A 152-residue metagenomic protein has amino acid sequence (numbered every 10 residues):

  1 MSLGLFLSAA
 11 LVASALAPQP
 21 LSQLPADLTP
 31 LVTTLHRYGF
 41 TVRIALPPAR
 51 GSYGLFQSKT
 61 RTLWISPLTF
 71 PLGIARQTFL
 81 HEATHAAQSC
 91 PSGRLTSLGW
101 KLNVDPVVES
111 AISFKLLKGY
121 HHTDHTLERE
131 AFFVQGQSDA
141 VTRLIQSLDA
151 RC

Functional and structural regions predicted by a protein language model:
M1-L5: Positively charged n-region of N-terminal signal peptides that target proteins for export
F6-P18: Hydrophobic h-region of N-terminal signal peptides that target proteins for export in Gram-negative bacteria
A15-Q19, Q23-Y53, T96-C152: Metalloprotease/metallohydrolase-associated module, dominated by Zn2+-dependent proteases
A49-R50, T69-P71, G93: Short, solvent-exposed loop/turn segments at secondary-structure junctions
S58-I65, A111-L116: Acidic/histidine-rich, surface-exposed loop or edge segments in extracytoplasmic proteins
L63-F79: Short pre-active-site segment immediately N-terminal to the catalytic Zn-binding motif
A83-W100: Catalytic Zn2+-binding segment of zinc metalloproteases
